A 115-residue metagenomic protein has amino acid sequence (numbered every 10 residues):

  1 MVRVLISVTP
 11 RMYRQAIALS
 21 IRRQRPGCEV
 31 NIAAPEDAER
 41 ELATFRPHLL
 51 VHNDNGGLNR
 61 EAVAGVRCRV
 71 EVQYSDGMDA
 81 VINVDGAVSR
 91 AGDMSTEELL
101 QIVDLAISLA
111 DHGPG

Functional and structural regions predicted by a protein language model:
V2, C28, R67-C68: A structural micro-motif
V2-R11, I17: Conserved acidic segment of CheY-like receiver
L5-T9, A34, A91: Small/polar loops that bind or transfer phosphate-bearing groups
I6-V8, H52-N53, Q73: Short beta-strand/turn micro-motifs composed of small residues that flank or help shape donor/cofactor-binding pockets
P10-R11, E36-D37, Q73-G77: Short beta-alpha junction loops
R14, A38-L42, H48-R69: Conserved phosphotransfer microenvironments
R22-R46: A short, well-structured beta->alpha microelement
V66-G115: Ser/Thr/Gly-rich flexible loops in soluble cytosolic domains mediating phosphotransfer, phosphorylation
